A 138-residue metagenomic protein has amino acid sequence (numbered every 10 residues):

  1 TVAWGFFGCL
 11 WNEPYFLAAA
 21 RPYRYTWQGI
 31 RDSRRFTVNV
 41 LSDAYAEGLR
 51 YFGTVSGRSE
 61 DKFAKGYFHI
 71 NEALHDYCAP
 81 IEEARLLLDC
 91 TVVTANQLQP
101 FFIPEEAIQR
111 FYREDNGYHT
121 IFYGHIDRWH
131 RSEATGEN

Functional and structural regions predicted by a protein language model:
T1-N138: Active-site-proximal mixed secondary-structure blocks
